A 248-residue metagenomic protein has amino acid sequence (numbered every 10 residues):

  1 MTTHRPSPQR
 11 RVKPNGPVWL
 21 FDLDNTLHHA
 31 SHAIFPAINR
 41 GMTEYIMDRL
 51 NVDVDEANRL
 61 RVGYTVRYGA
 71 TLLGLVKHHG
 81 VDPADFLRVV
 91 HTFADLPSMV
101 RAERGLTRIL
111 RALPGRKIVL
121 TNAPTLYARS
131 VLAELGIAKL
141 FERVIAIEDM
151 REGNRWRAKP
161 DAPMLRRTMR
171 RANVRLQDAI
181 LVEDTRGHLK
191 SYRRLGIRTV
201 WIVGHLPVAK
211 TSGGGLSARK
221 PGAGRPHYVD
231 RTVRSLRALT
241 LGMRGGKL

Functional and structural regions predicted by a protein language model:
T2-G16, R111, T125, R129-L248: Asp-based, Mg2+/Mn2+-dependent phosphohydrolase catalytic module
R11-R104, R111, L126: N-terminal helical cap/lid subdomain that shapes the substrate entry/recognition surface in HAD-like hydrolases
M47, V76, L96, I118 (+3 more regions): Short, flexible active-site loop motifs that bind/organize anionic cofactors or intermediates
R116-I118, R198: Proline-centered loop/turn at the N-terminus of a beta-strand
T121-A123: Conserved phosphate-coupling serine/threonine residues in phosphotransfer and NTP-handling enzymes
